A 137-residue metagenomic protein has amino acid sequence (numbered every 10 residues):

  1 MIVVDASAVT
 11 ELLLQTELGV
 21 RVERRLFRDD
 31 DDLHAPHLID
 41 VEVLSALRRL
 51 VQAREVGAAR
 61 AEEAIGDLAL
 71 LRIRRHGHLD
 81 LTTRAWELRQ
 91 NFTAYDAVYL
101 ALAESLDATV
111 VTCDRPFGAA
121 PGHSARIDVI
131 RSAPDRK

Functional and structural regions predicted by a protein language model:
M1, L100-K137: Acidic, PIN/NYN-like endoribonuclease modules and their adjacent C-terminal/linker elements
M1-L38, L50-A59, R115, G122 (+1 more regions): Short, well-structured N-terminal submotif of metal-dependent ribonuclease cores
E17, R21, V56-E63, H76-D80 (+2 more regions): Alpha-helix N-cap and coil->helix boundary residues
A46-R72: Active-site-proximal, substrate-binding regions of enzyme catalytic domains and RNA-binding/basic surfaces
L71-C113: Active-site neighborhoods of divalent-metal-dependent phosphate/nucleic-acid chemistry enzymes
